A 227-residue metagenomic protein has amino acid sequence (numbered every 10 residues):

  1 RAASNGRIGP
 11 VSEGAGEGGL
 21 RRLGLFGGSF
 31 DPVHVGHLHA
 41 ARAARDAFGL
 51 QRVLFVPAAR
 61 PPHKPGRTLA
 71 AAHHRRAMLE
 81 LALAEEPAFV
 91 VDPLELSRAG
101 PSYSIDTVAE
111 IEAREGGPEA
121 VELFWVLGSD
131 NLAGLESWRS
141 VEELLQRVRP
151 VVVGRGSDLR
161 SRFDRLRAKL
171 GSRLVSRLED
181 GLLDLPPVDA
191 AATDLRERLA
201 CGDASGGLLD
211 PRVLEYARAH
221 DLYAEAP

Functional and structural regions predicted by a protein language model:
R1, N5-P227: Nucleotidyltransferase catalytic core that binds NTPs
